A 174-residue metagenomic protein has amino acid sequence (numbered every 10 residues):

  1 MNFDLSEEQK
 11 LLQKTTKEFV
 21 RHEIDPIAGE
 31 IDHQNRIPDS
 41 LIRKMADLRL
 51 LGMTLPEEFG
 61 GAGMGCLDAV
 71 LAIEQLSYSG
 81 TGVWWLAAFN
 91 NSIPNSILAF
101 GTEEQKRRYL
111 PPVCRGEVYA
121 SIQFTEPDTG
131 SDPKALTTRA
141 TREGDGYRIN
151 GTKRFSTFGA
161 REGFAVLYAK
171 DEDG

Functional and structural regions predicted by a protein language model:
M1-E8: Intrinsic disorder at enzyme termini
D25-Q34: C-terminal helix-coil-helix/basic helical segment that borders enzyme active sites and/or dimer interfaces and provides
R36, G61, G130-S131, F158: Conserved, non-catalytic sequence blocks in retroelement Pol enzymes and Pol-derived host proteins
D47-E117, T157-F164: Internal helix-loop-helix
G116-F124: A short, Trp-centered hydrophobic/proline-enriched beta-strand micro-motif
T138-T141: A structural signal for short hydrophobic beta-strand segments in well-ordered beta-sheet cores
N150-G174: A short core secondary-structure module
